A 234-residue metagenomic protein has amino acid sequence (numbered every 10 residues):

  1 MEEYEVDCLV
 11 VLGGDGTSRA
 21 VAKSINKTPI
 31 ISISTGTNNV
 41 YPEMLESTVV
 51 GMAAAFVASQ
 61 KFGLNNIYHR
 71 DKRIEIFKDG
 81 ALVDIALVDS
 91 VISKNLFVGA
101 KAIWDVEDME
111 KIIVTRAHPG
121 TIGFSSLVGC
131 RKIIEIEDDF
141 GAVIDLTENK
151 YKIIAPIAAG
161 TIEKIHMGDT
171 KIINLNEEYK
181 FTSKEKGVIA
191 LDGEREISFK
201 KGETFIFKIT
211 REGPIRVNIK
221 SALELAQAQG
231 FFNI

Functional and structural regions predicted by a protein language model:
M1-L82: Small-residue-rich beta-alpha loop regions that form the catalytic core of phosphotransfer and lipid-active enzymes
Y4-D7, I25-T28, D71, L87 (+3 more regions): Short coil/turn connectors at secondary-structure junctions
D7-V10, T28-I31, D84, D89 (+3 more regions): Structural motif
R19, V50-A54, S93-N95, G99 (+3 more regions): Long, contiguous secondary-structure blocks with strong helical propensity
A20, V40-Y41, A100-K101, A190-L191 (+1 more regions): Short helix/loop capping segments that flank catalytic or ligand/cofactor-binding pockets
I25-N26, V91-I92, E107-D108, R195-S198 (+1 more regions): Short, solvent-exposed amphipathic alpha-helical segments in soluble enzyme and RNA/protein-processing domains
N65-G168, L175-E177: ATP/pyrophosphate-binding catalytic subdomain of soluble kinases
T147-I234: ATP/nucleoside-binding phosphotransfer catalytic cores, i.e., glycine-rich phosphate-binding loops
